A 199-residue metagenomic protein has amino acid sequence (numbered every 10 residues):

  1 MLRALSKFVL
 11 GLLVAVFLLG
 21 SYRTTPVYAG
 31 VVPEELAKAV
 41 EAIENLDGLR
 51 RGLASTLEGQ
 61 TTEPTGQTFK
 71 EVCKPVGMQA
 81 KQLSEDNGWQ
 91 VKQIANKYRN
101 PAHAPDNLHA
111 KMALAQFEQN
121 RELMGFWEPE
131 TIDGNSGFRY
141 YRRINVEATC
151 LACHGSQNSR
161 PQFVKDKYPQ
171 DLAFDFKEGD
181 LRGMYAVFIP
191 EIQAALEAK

Functional and structural regions predicted by a protein language model:
M1-L5: N-terminal secretory signal peptides that target proteins for export/translocation
K7-F8, V27: N-terminal amphipathic/basic-hydrophobic helices that include classical n-h-c signal peptides and signal-anchor
V9-S21: Bacterial N-terminal signal peptides
Y22-V146, R160-K199: Extracytoplasmic c-type cytochrome modules immediately beyond a signal peptide or single-pass transmembrane anchor
E147-Q157: The canonical Cys-X-X-Cys-His
